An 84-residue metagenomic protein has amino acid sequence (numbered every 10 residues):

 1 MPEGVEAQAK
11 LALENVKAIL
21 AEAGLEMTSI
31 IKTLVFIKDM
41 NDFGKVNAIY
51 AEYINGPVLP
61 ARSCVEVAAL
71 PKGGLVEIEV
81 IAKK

Functional and structural regions predicted by a protein language model:
M1-K84: Short, polar/acidic, helix-capping and beta-turn segments at strand->helix junctions that line the mouths
